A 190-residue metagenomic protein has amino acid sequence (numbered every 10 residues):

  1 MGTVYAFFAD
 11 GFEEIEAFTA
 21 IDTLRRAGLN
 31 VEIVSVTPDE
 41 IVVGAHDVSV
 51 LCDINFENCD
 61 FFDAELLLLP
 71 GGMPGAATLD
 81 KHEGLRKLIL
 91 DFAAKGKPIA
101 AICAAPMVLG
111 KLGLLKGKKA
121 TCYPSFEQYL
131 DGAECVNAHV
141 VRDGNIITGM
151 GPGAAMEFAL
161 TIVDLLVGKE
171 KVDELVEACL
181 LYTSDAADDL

Functional and structural regions predicted by a protein language model:
M1-Y5: Extreme N-terminal starter segment of soluble prokaryotic enzymes
F12, A17, T23-R26: Glycine-rich phosphate/diphosphate-binding loop of Rossmann-like nucleotide-binding domains
T19-A20, L88, I162: Hydrophobic residues within alpha-helices that form the first helical element adjacent to the glycine-rich loop
E32-G96: Flexible gly/pro-rich beta->alpha loop and the following alpha-helix that scaffold active-site loops
G44, V48-C52, K116-K119, N137-A138: Short, hinge-like loop/turn segments at secondary-structure boundaries
L67-G71, L88-L115, A120-Y123: Catalytic nucleophile loop
E127-G168: A charged, well-structured terminal subsegment
Y182-L190: Single conserved hydrophobic/aromatic residue that forms the stacking wall/gate of nucleotide- or nucleobase-binding
